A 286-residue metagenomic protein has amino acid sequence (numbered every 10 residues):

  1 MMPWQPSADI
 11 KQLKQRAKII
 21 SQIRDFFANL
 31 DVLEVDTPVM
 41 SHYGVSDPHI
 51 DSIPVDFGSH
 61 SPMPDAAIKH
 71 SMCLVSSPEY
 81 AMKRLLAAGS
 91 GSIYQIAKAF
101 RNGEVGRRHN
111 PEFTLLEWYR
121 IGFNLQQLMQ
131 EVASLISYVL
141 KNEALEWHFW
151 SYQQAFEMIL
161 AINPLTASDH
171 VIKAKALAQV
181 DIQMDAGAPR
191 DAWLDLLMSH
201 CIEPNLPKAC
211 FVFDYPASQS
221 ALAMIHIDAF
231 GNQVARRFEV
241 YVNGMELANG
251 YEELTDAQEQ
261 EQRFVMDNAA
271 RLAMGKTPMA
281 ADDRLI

Functional and structural regions predicted by a protein language model:
M1-Q127, A174, Q183: Class II aminoacyl-tRNA synthetase-like tRNA-binding/catalytic domains
I20, R24, A28, M129-I136 (+3 more regions): Hydrophobic face of alpha-helices
E104, S220-A221, A257: Short catalytic/ligand-binding loop motif for oxyanion handling, primarily in non-cytosolic enzymes, centered on
W118-K141, A280-I286: Well-ordered alpha/beta subsegment
Y138-G244, M266-I286: Metal-assisted phosphate- and nucleotidyl-transfer catalytic regions
Y215, A257-Q260: Long, positively charged binding patches that form subdomain-scale interaction surfaces for polyanionic ligands
